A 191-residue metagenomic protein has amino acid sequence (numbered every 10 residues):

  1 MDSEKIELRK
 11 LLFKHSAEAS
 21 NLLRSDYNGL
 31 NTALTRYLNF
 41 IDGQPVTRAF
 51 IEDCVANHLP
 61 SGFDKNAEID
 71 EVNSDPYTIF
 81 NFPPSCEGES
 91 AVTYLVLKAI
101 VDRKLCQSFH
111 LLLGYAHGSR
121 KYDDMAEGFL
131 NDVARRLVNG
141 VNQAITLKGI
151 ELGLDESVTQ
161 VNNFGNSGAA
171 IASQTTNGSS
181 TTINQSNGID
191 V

Functional and structural regions predicted by a protein language model:
M1-G149: Charged interaction/catalytic cores of defense and host-pathogen modules
L147-V191: Long, low-complexity intrinsically disordered regions enriched in small/polar and proline/glycine residues
